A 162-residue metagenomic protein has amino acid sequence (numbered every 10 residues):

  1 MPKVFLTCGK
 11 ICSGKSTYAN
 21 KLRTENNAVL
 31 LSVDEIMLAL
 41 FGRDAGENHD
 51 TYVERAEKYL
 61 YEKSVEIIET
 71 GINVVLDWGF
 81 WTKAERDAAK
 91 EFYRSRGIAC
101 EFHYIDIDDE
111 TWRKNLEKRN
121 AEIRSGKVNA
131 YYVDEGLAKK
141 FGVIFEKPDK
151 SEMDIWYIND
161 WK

Functional and structural regions predicted by a protein language model:
M1-P2, I67: Phosphate-binding P-loop
P2-C8, S13-S16, K21, E25 (+2 more regions): Conserved GTP-binding G-domain of TRAFAC-class P-loop NTPases and closely related GTPase folds
F5, L31, V74-L76: Hydrophobic positions in the central parallel beta-sheet of the AAA+
S13-I72: Conserved substrate/cofactor phosphate-moiety recognition/catalytic segment in nucleotide-dependent phosphotransferases
E35-A39, E62, E66, E91 (+3 more regions): Charged/polar, solvent-exposed surface patches and flexible loops
A39, F80-E122: ATP-dependent NMP and nucleoside kinases share a basic, alpha-helical "lid"
Y52-C100: Glycine-rich phosphate-binding loop used to anchor ATP phosphates in small-molecule kinases, encompassing both
